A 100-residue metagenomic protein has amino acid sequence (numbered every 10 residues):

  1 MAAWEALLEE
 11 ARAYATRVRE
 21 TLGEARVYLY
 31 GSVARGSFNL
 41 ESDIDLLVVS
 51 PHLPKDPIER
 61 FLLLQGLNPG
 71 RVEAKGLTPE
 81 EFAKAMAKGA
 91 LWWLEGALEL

Functional and structural regions predicted by a protein language model:
M1-R26, R35-L40, S50-L100: Catalytic core of pol beta-like nucleotidyltransferases
Y30-S32: Glycine-rich beta-strand-to-loop/alpha-helix junction loops that act as flexible
S42-I44: A short beta-strand element within the Helicase C-terminal
L46-V48: Short beta-strand->loop micro-motif that forms the acidic, two-metal-ion catalytic signature in nucleotide-processing
